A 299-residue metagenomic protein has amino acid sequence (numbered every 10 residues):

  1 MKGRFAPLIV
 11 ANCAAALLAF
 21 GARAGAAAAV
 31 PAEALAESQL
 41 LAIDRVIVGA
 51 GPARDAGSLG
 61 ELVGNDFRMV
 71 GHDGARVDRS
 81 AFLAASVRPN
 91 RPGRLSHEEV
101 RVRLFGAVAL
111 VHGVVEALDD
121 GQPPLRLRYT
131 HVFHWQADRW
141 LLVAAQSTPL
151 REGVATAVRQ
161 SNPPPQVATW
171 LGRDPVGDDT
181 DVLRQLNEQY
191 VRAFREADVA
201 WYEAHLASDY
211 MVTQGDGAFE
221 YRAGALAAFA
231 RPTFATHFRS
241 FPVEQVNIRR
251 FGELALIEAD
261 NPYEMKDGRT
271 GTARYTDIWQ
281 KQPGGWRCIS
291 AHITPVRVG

Functional and structural regions predicted by a protein language model:
M1-F5: N-terminal secretory signal peptides that target proteins for export/translocation
I9-G21: Bacterial N-terminal signal peptides
G25-N65, L104, L141-V143, R151-S208: Short, low-complexity N-terminal intrinsically disordered segments enriched in polar/charged residues
A34-L41, D55-F105, Q122-P124, V199-F251 (+1 more regions): A solvent-exposed, acidic/Ser-Thr-rich amphipathic alpha-helical stretch
I47, F82-S86, H97-R103, V114-A117 (+7 more regions): Hydrophobic/aromatic beta-strand elements that line small-molecule binding cavities or substrate pockets in beta-rich
V102-A109, F133-R139, I248-A255, Q280-G285: A short, structured loop/turn motif at beta-sheet edges
R126-R159, T272-G299: Short beta-strand edge/turn micro-motifs at domain boundaries
